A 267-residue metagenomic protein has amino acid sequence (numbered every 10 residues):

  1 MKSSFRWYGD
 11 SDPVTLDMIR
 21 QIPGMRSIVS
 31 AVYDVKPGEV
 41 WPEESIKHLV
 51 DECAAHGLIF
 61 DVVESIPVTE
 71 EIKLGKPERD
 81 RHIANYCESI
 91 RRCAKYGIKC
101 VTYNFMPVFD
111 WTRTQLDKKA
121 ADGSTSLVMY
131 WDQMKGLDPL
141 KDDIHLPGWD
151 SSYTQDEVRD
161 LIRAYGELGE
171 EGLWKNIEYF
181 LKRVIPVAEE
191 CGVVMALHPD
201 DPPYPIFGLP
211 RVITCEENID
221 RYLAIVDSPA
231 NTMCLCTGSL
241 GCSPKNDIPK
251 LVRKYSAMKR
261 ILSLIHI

Functional and structural regions predicted by a protein language model:
M1-S11: Boundary/entry segment of secreted carbohydrate-active catalytic domains
G9-Q21, I83-I90, N246-K254: Short, acidic/polar
G9-S11, D34, I66-P67, F105-F109 (+2 more regions): Active-site-proximal loop/turn and secondary-structure-junction residues that shape catalytic pockets, frequently
L16-G24, W41-D61, A94-K95, P186-E190 (+2 more regions): Acidic (Asp/Glu)-rich catalytic clusters
I22-E43, E64-G75: N-terminal substrate-binding region of glycoside hydrolase catalytic domains
I72-T232: Active-site acidic/histidine proton-transfer and metal-coordination neighborhood in alpha/beta enzyme cores
L74, L240-K259: Active-site/pore-lining binding-face segments in mid-to-C-terminal subdomains
H266-I267: Conserved small/polar residues in nucleotide/adenosyl-binding loops
